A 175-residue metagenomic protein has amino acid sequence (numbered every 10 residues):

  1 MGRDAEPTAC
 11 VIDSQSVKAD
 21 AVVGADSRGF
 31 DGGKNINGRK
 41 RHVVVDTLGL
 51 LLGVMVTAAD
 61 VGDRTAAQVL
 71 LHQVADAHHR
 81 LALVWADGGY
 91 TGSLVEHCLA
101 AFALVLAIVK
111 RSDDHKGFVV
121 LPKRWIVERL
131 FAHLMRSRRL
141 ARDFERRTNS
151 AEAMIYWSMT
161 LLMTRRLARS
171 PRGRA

Functional and structural regions predicted by a protein language model:
M1-A101, V105-A107, R111, S158 (+1 more regions): Polybasic low-complexity intrinsically disordered regions
G92, E96-C98, F102-L104, G117-A175: Basic, amphipathic alpha-helical segments enriched in Lys/Arg and hydrophobic/aromatic residues
